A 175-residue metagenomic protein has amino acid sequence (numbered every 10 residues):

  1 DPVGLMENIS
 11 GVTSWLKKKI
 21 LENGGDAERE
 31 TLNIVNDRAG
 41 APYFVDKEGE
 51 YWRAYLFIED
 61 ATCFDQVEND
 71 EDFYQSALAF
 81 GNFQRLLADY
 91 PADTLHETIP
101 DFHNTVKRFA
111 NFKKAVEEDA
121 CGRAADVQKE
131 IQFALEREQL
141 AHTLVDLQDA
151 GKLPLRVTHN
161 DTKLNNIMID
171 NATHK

Functional and structural regions predicted by a protein language model:
D1-N8, S14-T94: ATP-binding pocket architecture of kinase catalytic cores
V3-E7, I58-L78, D89-H159, D170-T173: ATP-dependent phospho-/nucleotidyl transfer catalytic cores
T162: Hydrophobic HxD+1 residue recognition
N165-I167: Catalytic-loop signature of eukaryotic-like protein kinases
